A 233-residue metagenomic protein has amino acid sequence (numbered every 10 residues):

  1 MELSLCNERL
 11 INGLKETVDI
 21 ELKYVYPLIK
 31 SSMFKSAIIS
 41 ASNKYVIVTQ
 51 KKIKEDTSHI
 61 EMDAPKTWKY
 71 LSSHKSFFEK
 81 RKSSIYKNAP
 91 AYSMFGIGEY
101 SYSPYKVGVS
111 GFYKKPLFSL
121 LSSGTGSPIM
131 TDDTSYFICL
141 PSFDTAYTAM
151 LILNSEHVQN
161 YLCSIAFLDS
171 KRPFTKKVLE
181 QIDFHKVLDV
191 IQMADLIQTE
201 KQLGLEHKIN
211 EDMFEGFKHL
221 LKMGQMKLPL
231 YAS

Functional and structural regions predicted by a protein language model:
M1-Q192: Polybasic, glycine- and aromatic-enriched phosphate-binding surface used to engage nucleic acids
F184-S233: Non-catalytic DNA-recognition/assembly elements of restriction-modification systems
